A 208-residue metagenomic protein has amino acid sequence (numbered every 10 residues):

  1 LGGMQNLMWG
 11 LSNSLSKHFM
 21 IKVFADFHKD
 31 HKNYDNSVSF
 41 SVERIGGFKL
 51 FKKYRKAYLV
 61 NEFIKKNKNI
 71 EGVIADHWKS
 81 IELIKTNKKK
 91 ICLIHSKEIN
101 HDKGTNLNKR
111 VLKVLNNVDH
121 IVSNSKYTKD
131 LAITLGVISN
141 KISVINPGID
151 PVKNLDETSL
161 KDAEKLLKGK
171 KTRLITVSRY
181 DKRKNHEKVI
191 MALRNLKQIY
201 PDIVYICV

Functional and structural regions predicted by a protein language model:
L1, D181-H186, I199: A short, basic/aromatic alpha-helical/loop segment that forms part of the nucleotidyl-sugar donor-binding site
L1, N6-K52: N-terminal strand-loop element at the rim of the active site of nucleotide-sugar-dependent glycosyltransferases
F27, Y127, G148: Carbohydrate-associated surface elements
F51, S80-E82, I91-N106, N117-H120: A short, histidine- and acid-enriched strand-loop-helix "catalytic/donor-clamping" loop that lines the nucleotide-sugar
V73-I74, N117-S125: A short beta-strand/loop micro-motif in the catalytic core of glycosyltransferases that engages the nucleotide-sugar
I74-S80: Short His-centered aromatic/hydrophobic patch
D102-T105, I133, G148-K165: Acidic anion/phosphate-binding donor-loop and adjacent secondary structure in glycosyltransferase catalytic cores
L166-K184, I190-L193, I206: Conserved donor-binding/catalytic core segment of Leloir-type glycosyltransferases
